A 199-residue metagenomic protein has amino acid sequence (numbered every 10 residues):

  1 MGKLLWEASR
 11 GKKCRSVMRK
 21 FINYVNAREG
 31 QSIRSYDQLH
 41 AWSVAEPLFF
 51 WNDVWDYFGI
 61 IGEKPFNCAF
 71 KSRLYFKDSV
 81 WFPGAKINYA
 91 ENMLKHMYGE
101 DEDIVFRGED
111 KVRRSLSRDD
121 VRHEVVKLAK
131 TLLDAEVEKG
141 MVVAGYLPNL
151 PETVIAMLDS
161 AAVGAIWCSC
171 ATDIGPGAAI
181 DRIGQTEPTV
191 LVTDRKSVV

Functional and structural regions predicted by a protein language model:
G2-K77: N-terminal amphipathic, basic-rich helices that act as targeting or association modules
V25, F106-D110, D194-S197: Short, histidine-centered active-site or binding-site loop motifs used for metal coordination, general acid-base
Q38-W42, A90, I104-L158, G175-I180: Conserved AMP-binding/adenylate-forming core of the ANL superfamily
N52-F66, P83-V105: A short N-terminal helical cap/helix-turn-helix that marks the beginning of AMP-binding/adenylate-forming
M157, D173-S197: Conserved ATP-dependent adenylate/AMP-binding module captured primarily in the ANL superfamily
A161: Anion (oxyanion) recognition and catalysis
G164: Structured binding elements
